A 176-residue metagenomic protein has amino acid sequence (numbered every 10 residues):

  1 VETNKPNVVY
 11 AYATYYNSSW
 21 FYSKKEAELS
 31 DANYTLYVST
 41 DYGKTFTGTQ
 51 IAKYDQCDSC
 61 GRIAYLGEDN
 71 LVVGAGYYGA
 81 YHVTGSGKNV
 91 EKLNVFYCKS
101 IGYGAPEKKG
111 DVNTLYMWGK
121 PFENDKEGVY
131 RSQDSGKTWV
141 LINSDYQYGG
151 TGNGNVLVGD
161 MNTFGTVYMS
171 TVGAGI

Functional and structural regions predicted by a protein language model:
V1-I176: Extracellular glycan-interacting surfaces
